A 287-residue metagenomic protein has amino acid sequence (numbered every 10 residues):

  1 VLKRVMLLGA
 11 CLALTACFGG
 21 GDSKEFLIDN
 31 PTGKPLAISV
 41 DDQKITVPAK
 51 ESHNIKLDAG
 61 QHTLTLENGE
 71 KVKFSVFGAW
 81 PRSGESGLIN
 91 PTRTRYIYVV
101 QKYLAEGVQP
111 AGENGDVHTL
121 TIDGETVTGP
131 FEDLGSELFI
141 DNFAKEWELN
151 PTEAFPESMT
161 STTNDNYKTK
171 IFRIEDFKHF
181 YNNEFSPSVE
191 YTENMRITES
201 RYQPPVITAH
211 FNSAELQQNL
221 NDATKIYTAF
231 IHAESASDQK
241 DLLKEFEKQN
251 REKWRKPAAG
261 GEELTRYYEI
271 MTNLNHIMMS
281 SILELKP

Functional and structural regions predicted by a protein language model:
A13-A16: C-terminal motif of bacterial Sec signal peptides marking the signal peptidase cleavage site
F18-G21: Bacterial signal peptide processing site
F26-T32: Asparagine-centered strand-capping/turn motif at beta-strand->loop junctions
Q43-I55: Short, solvent-exposed S/T- and G/P-enriched segments that are highly enriched in secreted/extracellular and lumenal
N54-Q61, G78-W80, M159-Y167, S186: Short Pro-Gly-centered beta-turn/loop motif in secreted/extracellular proteins
A59-V72: A short, solvent-exposed beta-strand micro-motif common in secreted/extracellular proteins
E70-Y103: Structured interaction patches on ligand/partner-binding surfaces of diverse proteins
A223-P287: Charge-dense, extended regions
